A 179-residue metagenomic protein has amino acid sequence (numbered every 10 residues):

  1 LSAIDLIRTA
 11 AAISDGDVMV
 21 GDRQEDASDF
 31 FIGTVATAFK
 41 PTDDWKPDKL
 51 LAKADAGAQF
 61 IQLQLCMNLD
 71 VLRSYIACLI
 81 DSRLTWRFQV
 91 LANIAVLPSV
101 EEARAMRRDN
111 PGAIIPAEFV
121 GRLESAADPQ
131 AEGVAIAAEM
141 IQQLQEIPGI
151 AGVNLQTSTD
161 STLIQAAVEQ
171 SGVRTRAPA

Functional and structural regions predicted by a protein language model:
S2-E25, V35-K40, R83-M140, T159 (+1 more regions): Active-site pocket-lining/capping segments in soluble small-molecule metabolic enzymes
A10, K53-A54, L79, L144: Generic structural signal for hydrophobic
T42-K53, G133-Q143: Short, acidic/polar
D43-W45, R73-S74, E101-N110, Q165-A166: Short, well-ordered secondary-structure micro-motifs
K53, G57, A92, V153: Conserved, mostly hydrophobic/aromatic
A56, I147-P148: Structural motif
Q59-L69, G152-T157: Catalytic beta/alpha-barrel core
T157-L163: A short, acidic, flexible beta-alpha connecting loop/helix-capping segment that sits on the rim of active
